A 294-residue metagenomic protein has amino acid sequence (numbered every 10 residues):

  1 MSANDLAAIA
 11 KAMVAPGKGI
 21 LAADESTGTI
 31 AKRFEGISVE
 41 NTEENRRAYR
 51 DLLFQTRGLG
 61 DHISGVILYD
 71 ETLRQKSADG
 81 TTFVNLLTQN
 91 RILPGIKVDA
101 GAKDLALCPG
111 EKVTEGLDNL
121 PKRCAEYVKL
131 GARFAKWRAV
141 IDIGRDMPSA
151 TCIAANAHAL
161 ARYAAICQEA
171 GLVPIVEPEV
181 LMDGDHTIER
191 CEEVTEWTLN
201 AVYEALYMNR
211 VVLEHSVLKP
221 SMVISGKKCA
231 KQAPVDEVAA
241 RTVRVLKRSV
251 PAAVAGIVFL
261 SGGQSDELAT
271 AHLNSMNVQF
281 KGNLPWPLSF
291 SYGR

Functional and structural regions predicted by a protein language model:
M1-L130, I143, K231, V235 (+4 more regions): Alpha/beta catalytic barrel-like cores
T42, W137, V176, L218 (+1 more regions): Conserved, mostly hydrophobic/aromatic
V66, A135, P174-I175, S216 (+2 more regions): Hydrophobic residues within beta-strands of alpha/beta enzymes
D70, A139, P220: Residues that line or immediately flank small-molecule/substrate-binding pockets and catalytic motifs
A100, I141, V180, M222-I224: Short, histidine-centered active-site or binding-site loop motifs used for metal coordination, general acid-base
L120-L206: Helix-rich catalytic cores of soluble enzyme domains
I166-G171, M208-E214, S249-A253, Q279-N283: Secondary-structure transition/capping motifs at alpha-helix termini and the adjoining loop/turn into the next element
M182-P251: Catalytic core of soluble alpha/beta enzymes
